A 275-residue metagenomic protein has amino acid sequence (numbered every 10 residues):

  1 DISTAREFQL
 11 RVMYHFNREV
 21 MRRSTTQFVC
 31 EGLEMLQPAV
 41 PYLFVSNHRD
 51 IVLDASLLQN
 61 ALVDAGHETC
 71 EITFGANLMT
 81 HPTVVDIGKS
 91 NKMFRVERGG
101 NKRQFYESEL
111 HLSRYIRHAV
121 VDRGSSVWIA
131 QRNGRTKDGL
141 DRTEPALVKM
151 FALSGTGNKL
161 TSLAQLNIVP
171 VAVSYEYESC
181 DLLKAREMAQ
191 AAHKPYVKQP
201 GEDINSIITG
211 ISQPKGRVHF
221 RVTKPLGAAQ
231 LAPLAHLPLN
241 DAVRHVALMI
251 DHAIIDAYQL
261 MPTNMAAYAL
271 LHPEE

Functional and structural regions predicted by a protein language model:
D1-Y42, H48-Q59, V63, V85 (+1 more regions): Membrane-anchoring hydrophobic helices of lipid-metabolizing enzymes
E34, S46-D50, A76-L78, E97-G100 (+3 more regions): Short, flexible loop/turn elements at secondary-structure junctions
Q37-P41, K89-V96, S125-R132, R221: Glycine-rich, often proline-containing surface loops adjacent to acidic residues and nearby aromatics that form
V52-A55, P82-T83, D138-G139, S179: Short helix/loop capping segments that flank catalytic or ligand/cofactor-binding pockets
L62-I72: A short alpha->loop->secondary-structure connector
E71-K102, Y106-E107: Conserved nucleotide-cofactor-binding alpha/beta core module
F105-E275: Non-catalytic C-terminal accessory region of glycerolipid acyltransferases and related lyso-lipid remodeling enzymes
